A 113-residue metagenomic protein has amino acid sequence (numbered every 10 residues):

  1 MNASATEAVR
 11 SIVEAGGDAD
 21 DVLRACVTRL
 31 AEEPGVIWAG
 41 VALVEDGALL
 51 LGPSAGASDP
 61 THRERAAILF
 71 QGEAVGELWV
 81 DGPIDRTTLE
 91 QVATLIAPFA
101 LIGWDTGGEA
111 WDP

Functional and structural regions predicted by a protein language model:
M1-D18, D105-W111: Signal-transmission linkers at sensory-effector interfaces
S11-G16, D21-E33, L95-F99: Amphipathic alpha-helical regulatory segments at dimerization interfaces that relay allosteric signals between sensory
G16, D21, L49-R65: Allosteric regulatory "coupling" segments in signal-transduction proteins
A25-A31, V36-L50: Short, hydrophobic-rich beta-strand element in sensory/regulatory alpha-beta domains
A42, I68-L69, D81: Core beta-strand residues in small-molecule sensory/regulatory alpha/beta domains
T61-F70, G76: A short, aliphatic-rich beta-strand micro-motif
E73-G82, P98: Sensory beta-strand/linker motifs that couple input domains to effectors
P83-I102, D112: Amphipathic alpha-helical "output/dimerization" segments
